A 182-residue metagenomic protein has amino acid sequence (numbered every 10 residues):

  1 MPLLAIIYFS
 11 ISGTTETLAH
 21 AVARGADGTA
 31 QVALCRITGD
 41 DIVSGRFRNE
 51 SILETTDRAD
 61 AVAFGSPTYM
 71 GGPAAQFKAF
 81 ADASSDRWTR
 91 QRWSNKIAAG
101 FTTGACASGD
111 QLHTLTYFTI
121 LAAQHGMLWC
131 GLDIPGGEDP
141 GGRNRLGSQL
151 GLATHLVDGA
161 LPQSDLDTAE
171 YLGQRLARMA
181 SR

Functional and structural regions predicted by a protein language model:
M1-R92, G141-G142, L152-R182: N-terminal beta1-alpha1-beta2 submodule of the flavodoxin-like/Rossmannoid cofactor-binding fold
I97-R145: Short, glycine-/small-residue-rich phosphate/pyrophosphate-handling segment
